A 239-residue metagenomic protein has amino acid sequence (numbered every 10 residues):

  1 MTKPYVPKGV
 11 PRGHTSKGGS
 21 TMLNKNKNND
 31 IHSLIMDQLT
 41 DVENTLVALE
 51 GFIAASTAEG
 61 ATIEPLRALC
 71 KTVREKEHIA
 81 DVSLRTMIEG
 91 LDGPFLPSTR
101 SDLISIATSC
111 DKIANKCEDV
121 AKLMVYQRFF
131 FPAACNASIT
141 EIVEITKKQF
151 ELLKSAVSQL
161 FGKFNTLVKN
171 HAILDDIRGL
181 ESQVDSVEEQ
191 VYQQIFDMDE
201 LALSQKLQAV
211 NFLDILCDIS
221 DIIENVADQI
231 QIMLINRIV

Functional and structural regions predicted by a protein language model:
K3, K8-T21: Short, Lys/Arg-enriched N-terminal segments with co-localized hydrophobic residues within the first ~10-30 amino acids
K17-V239: Cytosolic, long alpha-helical scaffolding segments
